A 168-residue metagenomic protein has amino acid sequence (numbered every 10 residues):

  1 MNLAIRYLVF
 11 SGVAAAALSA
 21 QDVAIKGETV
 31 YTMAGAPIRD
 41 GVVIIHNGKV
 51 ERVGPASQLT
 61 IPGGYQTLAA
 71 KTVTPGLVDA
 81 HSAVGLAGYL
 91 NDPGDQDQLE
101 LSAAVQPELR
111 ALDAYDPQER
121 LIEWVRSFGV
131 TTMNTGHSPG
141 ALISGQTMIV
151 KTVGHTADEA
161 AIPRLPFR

Functional and structural regions predicted by a protein language model:
M1-G12: Bacterial N-terminal signal peptides that target proteins for export
L18-A20: Boundary at the C-terminal end of the N-terminal hydrophobic targeting segment
D22-P37: Short N-terminal segments immediately surrounding and downstream of signal-peptide cleavage
V23-I25, T60-L112: Replace "His-x-His-based motif
A34-T74, N91: Histidine-rich, glycine-flanked metal-binding segment
V50-E51, T72-T74, A83-G85, M133 (+2 more regions): Solvent-exposed loop/turn segments at secondary-structure junctions within structured extracellular/periplasmic domains
P117-R168: Active-site loop-helix segments enriched in His/Asp/Glu that coordinate and activate a nucleophilic water at divalent
